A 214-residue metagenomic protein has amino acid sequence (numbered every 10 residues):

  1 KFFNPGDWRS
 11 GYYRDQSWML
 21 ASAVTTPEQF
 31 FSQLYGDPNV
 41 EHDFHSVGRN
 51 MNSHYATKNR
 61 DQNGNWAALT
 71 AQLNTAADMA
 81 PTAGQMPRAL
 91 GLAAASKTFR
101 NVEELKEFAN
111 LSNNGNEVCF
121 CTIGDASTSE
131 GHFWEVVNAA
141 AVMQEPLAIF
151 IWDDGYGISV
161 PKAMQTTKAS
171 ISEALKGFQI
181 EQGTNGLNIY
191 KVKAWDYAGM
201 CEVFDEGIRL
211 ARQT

Functional and structural regions predicted by a protein language model:
K1-E145, F150, P161-Q179, T184: Cofactor-binding active-site loop characterized by glycine-rich and histidine/acidic residues
A80, V192-K193: Glycine- and other small-residue-rich loops at beta-strand/loop junctions that grip anionic moieties
I151-D153, K193-D196, F204: Active-site proximal loops enriched in glycine and acidic residues that flank catalytic Cys/His/Asp and coordinate
G155-I158: Short gly/pro/ser/thr-enriched loop/turn and capping motifs at secondary-structure boundaries
L187-K191: Structural signal for short hydrophobic segments within the conserved structured cores of catalytic domains across
Y197-T214: Structural signature of the thiamine diphosphate
